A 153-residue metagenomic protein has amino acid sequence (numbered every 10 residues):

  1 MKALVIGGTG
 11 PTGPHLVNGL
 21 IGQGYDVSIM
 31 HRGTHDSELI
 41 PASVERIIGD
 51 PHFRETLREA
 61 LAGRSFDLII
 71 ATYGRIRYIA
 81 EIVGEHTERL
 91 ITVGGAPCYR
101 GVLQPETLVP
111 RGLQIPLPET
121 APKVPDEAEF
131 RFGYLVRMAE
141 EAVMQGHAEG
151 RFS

Functional and structural regions predicted by a protein language model:
K2, D26-S28, E88-R89: Residues at the starts of beta-strands that form the adenosine-phosphate
A3-Y25: N-terminal Rossmann NAD(P)H-binding glycine-rich loop of SDR-like oxidoreductase domains
M30-T34, P51: N-terminal Rossmann-fold cofactor-binding loop
H35-S43, I82-V83: Short loop/helix-cap segments at secondary-structure boundaries that form the rim of catalytic
I48-A71, A80-E81: Conserved Rossmann-fold cofactor-binding substructure of NAD(P)-dependent oxidoreductases
E85-L90, R151-F152: A short helix->loop->beta-strand "cap" motif at the edges of active sites that frequently abuts
A96-L108: Conserved catalytic-site region of short-chain dehydrogenase/reductase
T120-S153: Active-site Tyr-X1-5-Lys
